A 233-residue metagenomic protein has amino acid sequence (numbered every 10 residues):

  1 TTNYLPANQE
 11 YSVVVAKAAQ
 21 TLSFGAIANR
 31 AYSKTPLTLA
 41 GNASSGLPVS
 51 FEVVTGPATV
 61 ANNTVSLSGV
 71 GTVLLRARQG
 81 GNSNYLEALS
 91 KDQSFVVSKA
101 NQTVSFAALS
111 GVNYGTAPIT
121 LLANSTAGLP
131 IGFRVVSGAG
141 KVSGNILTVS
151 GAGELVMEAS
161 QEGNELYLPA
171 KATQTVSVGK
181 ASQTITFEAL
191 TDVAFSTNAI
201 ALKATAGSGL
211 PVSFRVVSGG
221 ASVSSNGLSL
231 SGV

Functional and structural regions predicted by a protein language model:
T1-V233: Solvent-exposed beta-strand/loop surfaces, strongest in extracytoplasmic domains of secreted and cell-surface proteins
